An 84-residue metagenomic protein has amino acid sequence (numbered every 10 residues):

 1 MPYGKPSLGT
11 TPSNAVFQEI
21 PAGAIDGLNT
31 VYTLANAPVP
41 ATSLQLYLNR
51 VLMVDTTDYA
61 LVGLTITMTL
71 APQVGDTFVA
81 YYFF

Functional and structural regions predicted by a protein language model:
P2-T57, A71-V74, V79-F84: Extended beta-strand solenoid/passenger and fiber regions
D58-L70: Short histidine
